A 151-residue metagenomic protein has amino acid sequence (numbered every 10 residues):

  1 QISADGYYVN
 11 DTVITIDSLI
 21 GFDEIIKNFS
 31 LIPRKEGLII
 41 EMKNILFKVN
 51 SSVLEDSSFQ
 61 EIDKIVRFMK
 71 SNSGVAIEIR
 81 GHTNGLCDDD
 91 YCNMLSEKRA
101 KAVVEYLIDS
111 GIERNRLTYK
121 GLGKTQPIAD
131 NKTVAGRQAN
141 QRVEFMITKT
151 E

Functional and structural regions predicted by a protein language model:
Q1-A76, T150-E151: Periplasmic peptidoglycan-binding/tethering modules of Gram-negative envelope proteins
S57, R80-E151: Periplasmic OmpA-like peptidoglycan-binding domain that tethers envelope proteins to the cell wall
